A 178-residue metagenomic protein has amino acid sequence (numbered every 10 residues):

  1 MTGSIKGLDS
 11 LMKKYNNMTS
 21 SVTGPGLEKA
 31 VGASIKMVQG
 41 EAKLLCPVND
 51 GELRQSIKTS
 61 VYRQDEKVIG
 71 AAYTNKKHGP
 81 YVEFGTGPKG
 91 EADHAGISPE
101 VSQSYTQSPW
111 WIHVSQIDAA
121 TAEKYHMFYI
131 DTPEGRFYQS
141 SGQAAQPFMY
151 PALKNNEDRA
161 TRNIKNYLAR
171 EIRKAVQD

Functional and structural regions predicted by a protein language model:
M1-G79, K89-A95, P99-D178: Short, Lys/Arg-rich flexible segments
V82: Short, conserved beta-strand/beta-arch hydrophobic-aromatic motifs that form part of recognition grooves or interface
